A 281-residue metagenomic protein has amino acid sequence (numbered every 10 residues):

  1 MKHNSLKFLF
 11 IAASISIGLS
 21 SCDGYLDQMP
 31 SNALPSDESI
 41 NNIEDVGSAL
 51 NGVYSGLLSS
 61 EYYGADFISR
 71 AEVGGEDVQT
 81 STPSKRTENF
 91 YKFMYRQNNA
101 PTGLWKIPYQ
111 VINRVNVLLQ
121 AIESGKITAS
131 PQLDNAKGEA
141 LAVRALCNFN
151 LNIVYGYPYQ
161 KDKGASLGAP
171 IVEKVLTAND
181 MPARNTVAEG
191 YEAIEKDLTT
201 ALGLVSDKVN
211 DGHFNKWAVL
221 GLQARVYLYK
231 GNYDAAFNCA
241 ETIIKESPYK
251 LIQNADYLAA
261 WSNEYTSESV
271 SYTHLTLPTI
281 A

Functional and structural regions predicted by a protein language model:
M1-S20: Sec-dependent bacterial lipoprotein signal peptides
C22-S69: Membrane-proximal, proline-rich intrinsically disordered regions
K85-Y155, N185, G203-D207: Conserved, well-structured interaction surfaces
V154-A188, E192: Short coil/linker segments at helix-helix boundaries
T273-T279: Conserved small/polar residues in nucleotide/adenosyl-binding loops
